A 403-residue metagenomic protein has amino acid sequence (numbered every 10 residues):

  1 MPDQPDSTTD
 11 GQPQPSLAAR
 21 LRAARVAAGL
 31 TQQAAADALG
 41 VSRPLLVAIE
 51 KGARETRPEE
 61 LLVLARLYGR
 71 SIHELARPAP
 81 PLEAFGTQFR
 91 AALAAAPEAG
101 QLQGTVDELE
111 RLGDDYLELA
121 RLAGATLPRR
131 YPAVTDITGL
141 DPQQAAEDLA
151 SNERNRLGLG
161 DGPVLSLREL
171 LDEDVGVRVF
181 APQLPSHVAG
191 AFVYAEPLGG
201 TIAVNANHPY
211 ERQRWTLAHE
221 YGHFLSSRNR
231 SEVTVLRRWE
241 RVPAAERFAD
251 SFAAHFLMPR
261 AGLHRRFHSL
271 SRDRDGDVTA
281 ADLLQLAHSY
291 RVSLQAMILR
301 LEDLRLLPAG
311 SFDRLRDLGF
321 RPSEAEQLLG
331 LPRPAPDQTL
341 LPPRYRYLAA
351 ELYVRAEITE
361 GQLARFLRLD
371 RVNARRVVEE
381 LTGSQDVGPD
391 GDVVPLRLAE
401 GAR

Functional and structural regions predicted by a protein language model:
M1-R403: Short juxta-domain linker segments that transition from a proline/glycine-rich, charged coil into a short amphipathic
